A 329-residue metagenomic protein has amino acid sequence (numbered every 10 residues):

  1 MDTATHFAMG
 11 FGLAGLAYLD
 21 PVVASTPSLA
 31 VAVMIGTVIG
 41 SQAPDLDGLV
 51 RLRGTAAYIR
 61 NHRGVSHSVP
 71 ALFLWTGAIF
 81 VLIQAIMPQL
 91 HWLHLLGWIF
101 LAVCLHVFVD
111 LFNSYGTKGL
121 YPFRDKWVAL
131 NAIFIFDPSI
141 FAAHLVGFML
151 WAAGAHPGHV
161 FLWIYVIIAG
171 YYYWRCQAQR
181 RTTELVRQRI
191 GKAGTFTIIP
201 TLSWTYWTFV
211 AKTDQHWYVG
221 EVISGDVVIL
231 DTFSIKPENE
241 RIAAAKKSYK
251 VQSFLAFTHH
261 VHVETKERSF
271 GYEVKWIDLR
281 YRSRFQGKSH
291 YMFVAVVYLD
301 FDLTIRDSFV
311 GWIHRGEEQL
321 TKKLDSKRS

Functional and structural regions predicted by a protein language model:
M1-R189, G194-T201, V210-T213, Y218: N-terminal membrane-targeting hydrophobic helices
Q188-S329: C-terminal regulatory/interaction regions
